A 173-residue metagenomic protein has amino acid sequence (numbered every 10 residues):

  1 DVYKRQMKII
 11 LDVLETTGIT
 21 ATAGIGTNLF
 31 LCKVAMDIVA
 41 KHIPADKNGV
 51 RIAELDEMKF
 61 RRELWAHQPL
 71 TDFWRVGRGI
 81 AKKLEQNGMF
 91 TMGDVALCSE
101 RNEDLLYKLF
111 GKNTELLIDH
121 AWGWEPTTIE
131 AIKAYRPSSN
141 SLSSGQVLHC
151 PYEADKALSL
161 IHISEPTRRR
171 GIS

Functional and structural regions predicted by a protein language model:
D1-L116, I129: Gly/Gly-Pro- and Ser/Thr-rich, intrinsically disordered tail segments characteristic of DNA damage-repair and tolerance
D72, K82-S164, R168-R169, S173: DNA-contacting surface of Y-family translesion DNA polymerases
